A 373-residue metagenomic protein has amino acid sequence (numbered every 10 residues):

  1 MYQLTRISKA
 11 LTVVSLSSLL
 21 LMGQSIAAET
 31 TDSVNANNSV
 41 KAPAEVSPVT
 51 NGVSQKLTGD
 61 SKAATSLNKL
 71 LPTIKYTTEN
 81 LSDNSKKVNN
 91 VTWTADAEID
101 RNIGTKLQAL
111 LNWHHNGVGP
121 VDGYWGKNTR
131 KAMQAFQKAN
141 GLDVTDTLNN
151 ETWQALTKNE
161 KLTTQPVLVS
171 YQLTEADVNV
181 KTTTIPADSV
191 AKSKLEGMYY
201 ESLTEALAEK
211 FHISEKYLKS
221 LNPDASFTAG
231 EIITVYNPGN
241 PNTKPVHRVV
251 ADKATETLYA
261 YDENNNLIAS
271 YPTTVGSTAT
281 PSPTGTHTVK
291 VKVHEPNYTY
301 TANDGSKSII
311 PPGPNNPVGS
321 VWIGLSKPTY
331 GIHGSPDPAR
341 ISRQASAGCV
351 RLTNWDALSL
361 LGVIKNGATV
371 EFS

Functional and structural regions predicted by a protein language model:
M1-A28: Gram-negative bacterial Sec-dependent N-terminal signal peptides
A28-P120, Q165-S193: Acidic, Ser/Thr/Pro/Gly-enriched interdomain connector segments
V91-D100, N116-G123, G141-D143, V190-M198 (+5 more regions): Second-shell loop/turn segments in exported
W93, T204, E215-L221, T234-H247 (+3 more regions): N-terminal post-signal-peptidase region of extra-cytosolic proteins
A97-G104, N112-T157, S220-I232: Short acidic, glycine/serine/threonine-rich helix-capping segments at coil-helix boundaries
T228-Y236, N366-G367: Loop/turn positions that initiate beta-strands
T243-S335: Gly/Pro-biased beta-strand-loop elements
K307-S373: Exported/periplasmic cell-wall-interacting domains
